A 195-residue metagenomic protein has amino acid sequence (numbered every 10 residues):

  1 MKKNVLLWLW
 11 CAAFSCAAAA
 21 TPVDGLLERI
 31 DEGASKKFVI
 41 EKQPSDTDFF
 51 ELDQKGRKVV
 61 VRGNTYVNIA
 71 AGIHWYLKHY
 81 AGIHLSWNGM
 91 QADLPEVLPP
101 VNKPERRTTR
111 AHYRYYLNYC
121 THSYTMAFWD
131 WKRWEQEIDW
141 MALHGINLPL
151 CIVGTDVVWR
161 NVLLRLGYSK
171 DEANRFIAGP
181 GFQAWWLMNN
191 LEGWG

Functional and structural regions predicted by a protein language model:
N4-F14: Sec-dependent N-terminal signal peptides
V5, G25, T47-F49: Short linear motifs in intrinsically disordered/low-complexity regions
A13, K37, D48-F49, W75: Intrinsic disorder/low-structure terminal segments
S15-T21: Bacterial Sec-dependent signal peptides at the C-terminal "C-region" and cleavage site
T21-P22, E32, Q43-T47, K55-G195: Feature activates predominantly on carbohydrate-active enzymes
G25-R29, K37-E41: An acidic, charge-biased composition feature
